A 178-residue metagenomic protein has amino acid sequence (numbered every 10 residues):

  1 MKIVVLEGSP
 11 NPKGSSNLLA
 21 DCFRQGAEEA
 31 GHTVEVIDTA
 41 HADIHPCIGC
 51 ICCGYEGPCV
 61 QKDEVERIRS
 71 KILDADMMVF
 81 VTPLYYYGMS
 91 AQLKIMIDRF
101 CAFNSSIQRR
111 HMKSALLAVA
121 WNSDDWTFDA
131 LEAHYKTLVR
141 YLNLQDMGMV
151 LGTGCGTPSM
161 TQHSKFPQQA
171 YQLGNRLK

Functional and structural regions predicted by a protein language model:
M1-T82, Y87-F103, L151, M160 (+1 more regions): N-terminal beta1-alpha1-beta2 submodule of the flavodoxin-like/Rossmannoid cofactor-binding fold
D43, S123-D125, T157-P158: A short beta-to-alpha transition loop/helix N-cap that caps and shapes the active-site region
A91-Q92, S105-M149: Short, glycine-/small-residue-rich phosphate/pyrophosphate-handling segment
V119, G154-M160: A short acidic, helix-capping loop that chelates divalent metal ions and anchors anionic groups
